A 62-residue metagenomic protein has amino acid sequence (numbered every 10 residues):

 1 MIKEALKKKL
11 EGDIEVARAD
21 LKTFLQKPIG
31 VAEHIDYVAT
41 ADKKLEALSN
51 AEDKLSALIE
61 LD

Functional and structural regions predicted by a protein language model:
M1-D62: Extended, charge-rich alpha-helical interface modules
